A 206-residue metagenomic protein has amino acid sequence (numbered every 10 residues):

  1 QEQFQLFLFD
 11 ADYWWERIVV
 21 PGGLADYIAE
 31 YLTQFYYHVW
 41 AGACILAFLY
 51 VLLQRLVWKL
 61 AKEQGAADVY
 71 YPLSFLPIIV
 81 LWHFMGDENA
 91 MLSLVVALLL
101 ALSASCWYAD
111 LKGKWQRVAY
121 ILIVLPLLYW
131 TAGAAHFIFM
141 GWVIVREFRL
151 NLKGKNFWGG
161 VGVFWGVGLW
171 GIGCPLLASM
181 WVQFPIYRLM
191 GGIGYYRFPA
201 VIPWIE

Functional and structural regions predicted by a protein language model:
Q1, Y70-V80, A119-P126, G162-G173: Alpha-helical transmembrane segments
E2-L32, L81-W82, G86-E88, C174-I205: Membrane-interfacial interhelical loops
I18, G22, L46, V69-Q116 (+2 more regions): Membrane-interface micro-motifs in multi-pass membrane enzymes
Q34-F35, Y129: Solenoid-like repeat scaffolds
Y36-V51: Loop-to-helix entry region of an early transmembrane alpha helix in multi-pass inner-membrane enzymes
A47-Q64, L102-W107: Transmembrane-helix motifs of polytopic, lipid-linked glycan transferases
W58-V69, D110-Q116, E147-V161: Membrane-interface helix-boundary motifs at transmembrane edges
N89-L92, D110-R149, L169-V182: Transmembrane helices and adjacent periplasmic/lumenal helix-loop junctions of polyprenol-phosphate-dependent
